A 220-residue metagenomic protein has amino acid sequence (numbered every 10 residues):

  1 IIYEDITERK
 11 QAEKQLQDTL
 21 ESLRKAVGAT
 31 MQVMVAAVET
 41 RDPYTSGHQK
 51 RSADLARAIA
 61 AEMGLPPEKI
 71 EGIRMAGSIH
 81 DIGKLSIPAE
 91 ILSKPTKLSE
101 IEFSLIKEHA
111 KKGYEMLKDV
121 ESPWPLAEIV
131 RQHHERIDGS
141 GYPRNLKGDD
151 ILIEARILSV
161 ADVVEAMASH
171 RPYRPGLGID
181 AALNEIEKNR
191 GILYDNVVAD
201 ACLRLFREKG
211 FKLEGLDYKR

Functional and structural regions predicted by a protein language model:
I2-D18: PAS-associated C-terminal cap
E21-S22, G28-R220: Metal-dependent catalytic cores of enzymes that make or break cyclic nucleotides and related phosphoester linkages
